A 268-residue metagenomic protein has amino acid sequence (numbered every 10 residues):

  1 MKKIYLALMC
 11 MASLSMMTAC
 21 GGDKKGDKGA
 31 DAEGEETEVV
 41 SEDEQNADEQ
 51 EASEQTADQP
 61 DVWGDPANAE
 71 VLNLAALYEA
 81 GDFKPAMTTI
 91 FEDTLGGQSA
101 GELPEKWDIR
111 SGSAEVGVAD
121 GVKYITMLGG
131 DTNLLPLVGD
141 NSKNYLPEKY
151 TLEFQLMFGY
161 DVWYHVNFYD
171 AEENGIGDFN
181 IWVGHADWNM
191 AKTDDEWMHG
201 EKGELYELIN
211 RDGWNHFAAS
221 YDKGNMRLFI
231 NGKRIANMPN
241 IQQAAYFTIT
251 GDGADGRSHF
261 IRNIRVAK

Functional and structural regions predicted by a protein language model:
M16-A19: C-terminal motif of bacterial Sec signal peptides marking the signal peptidase cleavage site
G21-D23: Bacterial signal peptide processing site
E54-I109: Extracellular carbohydrate-recognition regions
L95, L152-F154, N210-L228: Short tryptophan-centered beta-strand motifs in secreted/extracellular beta-sheet-rich domains of glycan-recognition
G101-L128: Extracellular glycan-recognition surfaces and repeat-rich motifs
L128-K192: Secretory/extracellular carbohydrate-interaction modules and structurally similar beta-sandwich "look-alikes"
D194-H216: Short, aromatic/His-centered strand-loop micro-motif at the edge of beta-sheets
M238-N263: Flexible glycan-contacting loops in extracellular carbohydrate-active proteins
